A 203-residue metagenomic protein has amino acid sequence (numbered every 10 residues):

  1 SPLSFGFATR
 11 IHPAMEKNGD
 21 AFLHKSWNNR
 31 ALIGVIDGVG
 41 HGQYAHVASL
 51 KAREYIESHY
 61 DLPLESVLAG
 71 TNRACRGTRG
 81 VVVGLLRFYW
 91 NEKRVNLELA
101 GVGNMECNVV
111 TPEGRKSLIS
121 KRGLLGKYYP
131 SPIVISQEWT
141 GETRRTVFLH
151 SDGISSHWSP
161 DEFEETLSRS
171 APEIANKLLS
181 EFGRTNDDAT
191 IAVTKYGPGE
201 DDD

Functional and structural regions predicted by a protein language model:
S1, Y44-G114, I119, V134 (+2 more regions): Catalytic core of PPM/PP2C metal-dependent serine/threonine phosphatase domains
S1-N18: Regulatory cytosolic signal-relay segments
P2-S4, S26-I33, Y89-N96, E113 (+1 more regions): Beta-strand-turn-beta hairpins that frame and shape the catalytic cleft of phosphate-ester-processing enzymes
P13-M15, G38-H46, G153-W158, G183-R184: Short acidic, Gly/Ser-rich segments with clustered Asp/Glu that frequently serve as metal-coordination loops in enzyme
M15-A31, G80-V83, S117-S159: Acidic loop->beta-strand submotif enriched in PP2C/PPM serine/threonine phosphatases
H24-K25, V110-P112, T194: Short beta-strand-to-turn element immediately C-terminal to the catalytic PLP-Schiff-base lysine in fold type I
A31-H41, A52, D152: MIDAS-like acidic motif and immediate structural context at the N-terminus of von Willebrand factor A/I domains
A69-A74, T78-V81, E142-D203: C-terminal catalytic subdomain
